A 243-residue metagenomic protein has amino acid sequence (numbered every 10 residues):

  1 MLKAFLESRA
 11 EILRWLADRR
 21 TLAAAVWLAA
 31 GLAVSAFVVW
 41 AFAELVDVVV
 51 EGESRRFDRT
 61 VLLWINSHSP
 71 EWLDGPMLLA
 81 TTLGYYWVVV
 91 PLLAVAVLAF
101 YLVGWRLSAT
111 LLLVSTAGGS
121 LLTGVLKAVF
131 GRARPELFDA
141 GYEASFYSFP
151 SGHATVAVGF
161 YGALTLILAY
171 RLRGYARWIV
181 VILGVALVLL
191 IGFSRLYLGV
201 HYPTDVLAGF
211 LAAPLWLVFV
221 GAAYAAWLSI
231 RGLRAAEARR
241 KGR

Functional and structural regions predicted by a protein language model:
M1-V88, A128-Y142: N-terminal transmembrane-helix/juxtamembrane module of multi-pass inner/ER membrane proteins
V26-A30, W87-V90, A109-V114, W178-A186 (+2 more regions): Hydrophobic alpha-helical transmembrane segments
V38, F42, V46, L122 (+3 more regions): Alpha-helical membrane-inserting segments
A43-E44, G124-R134, L190-H201: C-terminal ends of transmembrane alpha-helices and the immediately adjacent extracellular/lumenal or cytosolic loop
V50, R56, L92-L93, V97-I179: Membrane-interface loops
A80-T81, K127, F149, H201: Residue-level signal for helical boundary/lining positions with a hydrophobic bias
L137-R243: Membrane-embedded catalytic cores of phosphoryl/pyrophosphoryl-handling enzymes
